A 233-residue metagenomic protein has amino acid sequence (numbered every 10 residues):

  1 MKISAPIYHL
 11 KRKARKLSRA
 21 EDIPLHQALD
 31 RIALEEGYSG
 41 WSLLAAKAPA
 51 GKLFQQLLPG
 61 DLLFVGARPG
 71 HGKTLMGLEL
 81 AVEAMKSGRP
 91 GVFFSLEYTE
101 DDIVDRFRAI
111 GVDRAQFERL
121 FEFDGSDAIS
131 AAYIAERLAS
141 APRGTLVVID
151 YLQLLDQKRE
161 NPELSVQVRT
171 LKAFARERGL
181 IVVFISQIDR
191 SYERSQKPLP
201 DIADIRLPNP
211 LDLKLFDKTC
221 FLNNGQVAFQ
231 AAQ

Functional and structural regions predicted by a protein language model:
K2-L43: Short, small/acidic-rich helices and loops at N termini and domain boundaries of DNA replication/processing enzymes
A14, L80, L171: Aromatic/hydrophobic pocket-lining residues that form π-stacking "cages" and hydrophobic walls in ligand
H26, R31-D113: The Walker A/P-loop phosphate-binding site
L63, V92-F94, D124, V183 (+1 more regions): Hydrophobic/aromatic beta-strand patches that form the interior of the parallel beta-sheet core in alpha/beta enzyme
S87-N161, A173, G225, Q230-A231: Conserved inter-motif catalytic segment of the P-loop NTP-binding fold
K158-E163, S195-K197: Short, solvent-exposed loop/turn segments at secondary-structure boundaries
N161-T170, D201-D204: Charged helix-capping and loop-helix junction motifs
A173-Q233: Phosphate-binding/switch region of NTP-binding enzymes
